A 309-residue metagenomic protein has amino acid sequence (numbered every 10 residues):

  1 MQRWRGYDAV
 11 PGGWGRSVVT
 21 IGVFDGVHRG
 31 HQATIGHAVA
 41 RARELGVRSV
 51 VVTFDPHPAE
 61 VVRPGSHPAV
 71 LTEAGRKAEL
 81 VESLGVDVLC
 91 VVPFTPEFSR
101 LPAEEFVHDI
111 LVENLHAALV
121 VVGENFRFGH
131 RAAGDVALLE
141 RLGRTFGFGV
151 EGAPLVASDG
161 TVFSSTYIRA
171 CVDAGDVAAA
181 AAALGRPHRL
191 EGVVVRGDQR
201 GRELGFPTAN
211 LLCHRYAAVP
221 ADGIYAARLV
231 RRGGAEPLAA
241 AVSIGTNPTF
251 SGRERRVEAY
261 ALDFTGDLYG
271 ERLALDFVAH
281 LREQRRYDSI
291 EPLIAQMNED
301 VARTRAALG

Functional and structural regions predicted by a protein language model:
Q2-A9, A69, C90: Short acidic-hydrophobic, aromatic-tinged amphipathic segments that line or gate anion-handling sites
P11-E73: N-terminal catalytic cores of NTP/NDP-binding nucleotidyl/phosphoryl-transfer enzymes
H28, V81, V120, A180 (+2 more regions): Residue-level signal for inorganic ion chemistry
V51, V91, V150-A153: A structural preference for short, hydrophobic beta-strand core positions in alpha/beta folds
E60-F146: N-terminal Rossmann-like or analogous alpha/beta NTP/dinucleotide-binding catalytic cores that position adenine
E140-G245: Glycine-rich, Lys/Arg-enriched anion-binding loops that position phosphate/diphosphate groups for phosphoryl
G197-G309: Phosphate/ribose-recognition catalytic cores of enzymes acting on nucleotide-derived substrates
